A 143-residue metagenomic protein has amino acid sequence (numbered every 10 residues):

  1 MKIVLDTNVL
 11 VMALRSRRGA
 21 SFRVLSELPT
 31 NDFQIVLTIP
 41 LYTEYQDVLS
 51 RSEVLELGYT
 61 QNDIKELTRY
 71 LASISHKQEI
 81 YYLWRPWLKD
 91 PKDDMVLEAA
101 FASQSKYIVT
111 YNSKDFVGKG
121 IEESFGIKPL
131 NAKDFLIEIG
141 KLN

Functional and structural regions predicted by a protein language model:
M1-L37: Short, well-structured N-terminal submotif of metal-dependent ribonuclease cores
D6-T7, L37-T38, N112, N131-A132: A secondary-structure boundary/capping signal
L14-R15, L49, G120, G140: Short, flexible helix/strand-to-coil boundary loops that buttress conserved ligand/catalytic motifs in alpha/beta
R17-L25, S50-R51, E122-F125: Short, glycine/charged-enriched secondary-structure capping and boundary segments
E27-L83: PIN-domain endoribonuclease scaffold, especially VapC-family toxins
S73-V109: Active-site neighborhoods of divalent-metal-dependent phosphate/nucleic-acid chemistry enzymes
F101-Y107, S113-N143: Acidic, PIN/NYN-like endoribonuclease modules and their adjacent C-terminal/linker elements
